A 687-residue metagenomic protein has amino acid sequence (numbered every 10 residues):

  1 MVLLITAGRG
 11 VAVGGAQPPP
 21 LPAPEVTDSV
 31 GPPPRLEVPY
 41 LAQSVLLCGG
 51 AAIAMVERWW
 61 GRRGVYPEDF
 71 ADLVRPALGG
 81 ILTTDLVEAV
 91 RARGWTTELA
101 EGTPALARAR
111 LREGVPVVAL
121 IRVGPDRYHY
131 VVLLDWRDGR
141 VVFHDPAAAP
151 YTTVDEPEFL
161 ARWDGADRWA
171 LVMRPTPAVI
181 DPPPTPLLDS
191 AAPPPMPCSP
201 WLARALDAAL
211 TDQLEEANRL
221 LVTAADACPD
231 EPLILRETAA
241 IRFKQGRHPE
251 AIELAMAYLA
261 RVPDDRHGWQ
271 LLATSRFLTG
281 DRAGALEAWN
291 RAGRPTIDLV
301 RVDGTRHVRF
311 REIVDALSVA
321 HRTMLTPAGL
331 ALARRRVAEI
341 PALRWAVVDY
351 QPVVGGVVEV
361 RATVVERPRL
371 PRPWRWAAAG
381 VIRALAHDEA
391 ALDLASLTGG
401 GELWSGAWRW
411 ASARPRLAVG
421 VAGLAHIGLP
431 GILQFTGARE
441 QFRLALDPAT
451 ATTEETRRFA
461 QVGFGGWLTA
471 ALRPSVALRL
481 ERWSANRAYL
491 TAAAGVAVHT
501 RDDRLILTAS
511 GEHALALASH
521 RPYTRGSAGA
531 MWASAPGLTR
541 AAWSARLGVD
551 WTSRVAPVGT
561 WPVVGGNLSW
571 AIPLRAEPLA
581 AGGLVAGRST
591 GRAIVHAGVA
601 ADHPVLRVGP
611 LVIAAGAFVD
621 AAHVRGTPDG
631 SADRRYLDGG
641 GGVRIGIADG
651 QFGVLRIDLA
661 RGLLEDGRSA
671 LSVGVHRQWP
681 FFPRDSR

Functional and structural regions predicted by a protein language model:
G10-G79, V123, R137, P195-A208 (+5 more regions): Active-site-adjacent structural segments surrounding the nucleophilic cysteine of cysteine proteases and isopeptidases
G14-P39, E57-W59, G64-P184, L188: Conserved active-site-adjacent core of cysteine acyl-enzyme catalytic domains
V172-T211: Charged, amphipathic alpha-helical linkers/stalks
K244, A251-I252, M256-V381, L385 (+6 more regions): Periplasmic polypeptide-binding modules associated with outer-membrane biogenesis and secretion
A333-R334, E339-T508, A528, W543 (+2 more regions): Gram-negative/organellar outer-membrane beta-barrel architecture
L505-R687: C-terminal transmembrane beta-barrel domains of outer membrane proteins
